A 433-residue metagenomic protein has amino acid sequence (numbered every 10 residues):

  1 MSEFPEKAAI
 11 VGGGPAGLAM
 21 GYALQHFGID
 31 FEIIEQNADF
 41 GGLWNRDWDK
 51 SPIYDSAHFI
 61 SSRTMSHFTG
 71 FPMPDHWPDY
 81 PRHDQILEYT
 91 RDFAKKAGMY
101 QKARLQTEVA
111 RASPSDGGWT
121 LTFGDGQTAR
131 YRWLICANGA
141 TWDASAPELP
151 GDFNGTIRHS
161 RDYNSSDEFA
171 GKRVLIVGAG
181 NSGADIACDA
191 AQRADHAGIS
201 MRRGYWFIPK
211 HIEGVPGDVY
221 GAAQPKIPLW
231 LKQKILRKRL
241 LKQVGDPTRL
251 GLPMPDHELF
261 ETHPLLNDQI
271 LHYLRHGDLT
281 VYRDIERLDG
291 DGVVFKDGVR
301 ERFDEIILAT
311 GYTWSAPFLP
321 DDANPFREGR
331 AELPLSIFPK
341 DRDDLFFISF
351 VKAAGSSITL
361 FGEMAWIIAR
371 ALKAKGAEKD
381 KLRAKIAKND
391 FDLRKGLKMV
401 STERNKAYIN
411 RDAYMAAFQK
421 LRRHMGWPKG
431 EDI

Functional and structural regions predicted by a protein language model:
S2-S56, P72-N181, C188-Y205, K210-H211 (+2 more regions): Flavin (primarily FAD) cofactor-binding/catalytic cores of flavoenzymes
H58-S62: Flexible "cap/lid" subdomain of the alpha/beta-hydrolase fold that forms the substrate-access gate
M65-S66: Active-site segment of extracytoplasmic enzymes that catalyze sulfate/phosphate-ester chemistry
R158-R161, D390, R394-G396: Non-catalytic, mobile gating and regulatory segments of ester bond hydrolases
G214: Short, surface-exposed amphipathic charged segments that create phosphate/polyanion-binding patches used for binding
G221: Basic, ligand-binding patches in group-transfer machinery, especially extracytoplasmic/periplasmic segments
E378-R394: The conserved 3'-phosphoadenosine-5'-phosphosulfate
